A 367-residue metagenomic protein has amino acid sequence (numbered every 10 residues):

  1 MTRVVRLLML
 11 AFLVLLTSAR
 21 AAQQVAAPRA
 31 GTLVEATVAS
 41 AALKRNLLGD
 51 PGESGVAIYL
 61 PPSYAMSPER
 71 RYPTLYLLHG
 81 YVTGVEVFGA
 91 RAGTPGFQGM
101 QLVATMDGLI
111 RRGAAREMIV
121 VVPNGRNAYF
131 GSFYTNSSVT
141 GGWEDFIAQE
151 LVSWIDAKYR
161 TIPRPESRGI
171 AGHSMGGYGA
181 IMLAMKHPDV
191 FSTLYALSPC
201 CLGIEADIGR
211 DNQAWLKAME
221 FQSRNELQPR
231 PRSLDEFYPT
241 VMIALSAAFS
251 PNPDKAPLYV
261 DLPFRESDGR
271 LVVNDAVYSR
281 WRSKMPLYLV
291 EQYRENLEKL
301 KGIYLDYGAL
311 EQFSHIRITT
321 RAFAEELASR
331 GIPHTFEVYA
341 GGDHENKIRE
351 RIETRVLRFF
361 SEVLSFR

Functional and structural regions predicted by a protein language model:
M1-R6: Positively charged n-region of N-terminal signal peptides that target proteins for export
L7-L16: Bacterial N-terminal signal peptides
A22-R367: Non-catalytic cap/lid and distal C-terminal segments of serine-dependent acyl enzymes
